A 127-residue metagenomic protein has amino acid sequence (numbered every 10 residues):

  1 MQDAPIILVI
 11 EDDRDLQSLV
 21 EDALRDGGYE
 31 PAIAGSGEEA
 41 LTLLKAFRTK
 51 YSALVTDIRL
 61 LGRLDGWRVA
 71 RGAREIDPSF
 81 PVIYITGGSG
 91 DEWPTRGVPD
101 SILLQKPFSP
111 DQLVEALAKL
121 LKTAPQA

Functional and structural regions predicted by a protein language model:
E11: Conserved acidic carboxylate
S18-D26: Charged docking surfaces used in two-component/phosphorelay signaling
E21, F108-L121, P125: C-terminal output helix
I33-A53: Acidic, metal-coordinating helix/loop segments flanking the phosphotransfer/catalytic sites of two-component signaling
S36, L64-V69: Acidic catalytic/metal-coordinating carboxylates
D57-I58: Active-site residues of response regulator receiver
W67-S79: Short amphipathic alpha-helix used as the core "switch/output" element in two-component signaling
